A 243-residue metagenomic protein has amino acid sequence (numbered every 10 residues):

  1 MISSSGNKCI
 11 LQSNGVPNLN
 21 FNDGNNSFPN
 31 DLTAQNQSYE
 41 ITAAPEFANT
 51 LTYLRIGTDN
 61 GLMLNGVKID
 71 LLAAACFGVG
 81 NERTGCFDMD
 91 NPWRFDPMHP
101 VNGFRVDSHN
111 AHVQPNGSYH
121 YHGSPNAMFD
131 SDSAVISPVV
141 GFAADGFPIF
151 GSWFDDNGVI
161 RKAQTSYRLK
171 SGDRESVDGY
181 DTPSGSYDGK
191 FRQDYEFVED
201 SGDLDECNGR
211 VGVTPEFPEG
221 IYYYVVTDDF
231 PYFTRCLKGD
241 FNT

Functional and structural regions predicted by a protein language model:
M1-G103: Solvent-exposed N-terminal domain segments of exported/luminal and surface proteins
N36-S38, G57-D59, V106, N116-H120 (+5 more regions): Extracellular structured ligand-interaction cores
P45, A73-A75, G123-P125, W153-D155 (+1 more regions): A mature extracytoplasmic/lumenal domain signature
A48-N49, M128-D130, F230-R235: Short, surface-exposed beta-strand/loop "edge" segments at domain boundaries and coil↔beta transitions
M63-K68, P115-M128, F217-P231: Extracellular/lumenal glycan-associated surfaces
K68, A73-N110, G179-R210: Short, flexible domain-boundary/linker segments around small modular repeats
N116-S118, S124-N126, S131-S166: A contiguous, surface-oriented mixed alpha/beta subdomain in the mid-to-C-terminal portion of proteins that forms
D145-F147, S152-T243: Extended, compositionally biased non-globular segments
